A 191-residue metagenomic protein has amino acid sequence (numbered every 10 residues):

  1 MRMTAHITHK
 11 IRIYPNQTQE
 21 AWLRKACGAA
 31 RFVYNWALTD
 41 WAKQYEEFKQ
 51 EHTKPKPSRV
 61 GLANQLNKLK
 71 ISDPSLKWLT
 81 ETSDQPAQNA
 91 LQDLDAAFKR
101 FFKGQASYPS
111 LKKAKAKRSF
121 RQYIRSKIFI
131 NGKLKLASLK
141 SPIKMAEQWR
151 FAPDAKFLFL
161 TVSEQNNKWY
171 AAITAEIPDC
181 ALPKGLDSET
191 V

Functional and structural regions predicted by a protein language model:
M1-V191: Nucleic-acid substrate recognition interfaces
